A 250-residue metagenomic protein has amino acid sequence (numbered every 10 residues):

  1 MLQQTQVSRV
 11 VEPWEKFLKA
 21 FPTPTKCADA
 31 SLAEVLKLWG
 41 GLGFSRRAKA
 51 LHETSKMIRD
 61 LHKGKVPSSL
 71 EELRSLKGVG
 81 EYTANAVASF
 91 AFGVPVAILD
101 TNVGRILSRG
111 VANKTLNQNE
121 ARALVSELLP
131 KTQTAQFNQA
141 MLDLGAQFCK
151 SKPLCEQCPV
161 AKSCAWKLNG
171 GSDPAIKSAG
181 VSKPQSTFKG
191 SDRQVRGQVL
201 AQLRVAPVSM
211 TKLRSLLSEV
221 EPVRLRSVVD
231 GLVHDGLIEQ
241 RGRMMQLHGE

Functional and structural regions predicted by a protein language model:
L2-Q194, Q202-M210, R214-R226: Catalytic cores of DNA base-excision repair glycosylases
V229-D230: Short, hydrophobic-biased segments on the C-terminal half of alpha helices that form "recognition helices"
V233-M245: A short, conserved structural fragment
L247-E250: Secondary-structure transition/turn motif
